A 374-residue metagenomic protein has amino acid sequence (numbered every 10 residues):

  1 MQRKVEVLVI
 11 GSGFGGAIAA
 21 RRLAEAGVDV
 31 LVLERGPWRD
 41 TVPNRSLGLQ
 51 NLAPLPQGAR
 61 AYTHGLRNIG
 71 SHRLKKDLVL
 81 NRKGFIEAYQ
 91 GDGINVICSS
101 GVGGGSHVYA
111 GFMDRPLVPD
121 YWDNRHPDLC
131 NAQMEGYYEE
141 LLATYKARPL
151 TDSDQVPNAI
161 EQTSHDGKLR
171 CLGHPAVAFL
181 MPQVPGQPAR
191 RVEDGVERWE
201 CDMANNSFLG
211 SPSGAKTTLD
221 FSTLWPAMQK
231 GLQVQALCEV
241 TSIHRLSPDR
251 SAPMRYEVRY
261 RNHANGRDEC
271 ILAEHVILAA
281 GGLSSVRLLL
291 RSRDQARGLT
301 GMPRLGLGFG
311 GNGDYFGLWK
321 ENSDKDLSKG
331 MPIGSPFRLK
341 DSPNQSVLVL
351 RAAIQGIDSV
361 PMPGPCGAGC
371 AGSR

Functional and structural regions predicted by a protein language model:
M1-K4: A short, basic/flexible loop-to-alpha-helix module at the beginning of a structural domain
E6-V32: N-terminal Rossmann-like FAD-binding beta1-loop-alpha1 element of flavoenzymes
G11-G13, G103, A280-L283: A short acidic Gly-Thr/Ser loop motif
A17-R21, F221, W225, V286-L290: Short, hydrophobic alpha-helix immediately C-terminal to the catalytic nucleophile
E25, D29, R35-A53, G214 (+4 more regions): Glycine-rich loop(s) and the adjacent beta-strand/alpha-helix scaffold that form part
L52-L150: Redox-cofactor-proximal catalytic regions of oxidoreductases
T63, G70-R73, G91, P127-E239: Conserved redox-cofactor binding core of oxidoreductases
L78-I97, G105, Y109, P127 (+1 more regions): FAD cofactor-binding and catalytic pocket of flavoenzymes
